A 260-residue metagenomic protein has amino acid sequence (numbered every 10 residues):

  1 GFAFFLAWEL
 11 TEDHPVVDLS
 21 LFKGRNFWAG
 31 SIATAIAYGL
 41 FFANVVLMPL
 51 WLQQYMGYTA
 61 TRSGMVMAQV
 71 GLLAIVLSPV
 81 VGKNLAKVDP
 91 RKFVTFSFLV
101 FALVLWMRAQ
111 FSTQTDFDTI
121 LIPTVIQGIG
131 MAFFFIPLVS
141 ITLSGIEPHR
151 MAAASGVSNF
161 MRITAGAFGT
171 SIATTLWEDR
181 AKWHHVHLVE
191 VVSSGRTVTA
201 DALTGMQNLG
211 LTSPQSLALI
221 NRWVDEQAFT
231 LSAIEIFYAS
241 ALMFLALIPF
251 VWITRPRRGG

Functional and structural regions predicted by a protein language model:
G1-A153, G259-G260: Transmembrane core module of solute transporters
E12-D13, Y58, A181-H185, V251 (+1 more regions): Perimembrane helix-loop junctions in membrane proteins
A33, V157-M161: Hydrophobic alpha-helical segments of secondary membrane carriers
V139, M161-I253: Hydrophobic transmembrane architecture of multi-pass small-molecule transporters
